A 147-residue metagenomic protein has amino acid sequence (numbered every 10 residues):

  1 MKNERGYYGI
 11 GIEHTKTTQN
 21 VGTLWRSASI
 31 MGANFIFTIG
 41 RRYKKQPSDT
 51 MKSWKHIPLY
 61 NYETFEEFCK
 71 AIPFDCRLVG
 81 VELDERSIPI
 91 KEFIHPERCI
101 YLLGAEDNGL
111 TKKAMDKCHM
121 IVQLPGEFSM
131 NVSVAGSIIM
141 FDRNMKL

Functional and structural regions predicted by a protein language model:
M1-D84, N144-M145: RNA substrate-binding interface of SAM-dependent RNA methyltransferases
Y8, R77-V79, E97-Y101, M120 (+1 more regions): Generic beta-strand structural signal
Q19-N20, I88, G109, M130-N131: Residues that form or flank phosphate/diphosphate-binding pockets in enzymes that use nucleotide phosphates
L24-R26, M51-S53, E92-P96, M115-C118 (+1 more regions): Short, glycine/charged-enriched secondary-structure capping and boundary segments
R41-R42, T64-F65, E106-N108, P125-M130: Short, acidic/turn-prone active-site loops that include or flank metal/cofactor- and phosphate-binding residues
D84-L124: Active-site/ligand-binding-proximal alpha/beta "capping" segment
A114-L147: Structured adenosyl-cofactor binding patch, chiefly the S-adenosyl-L-methionine
